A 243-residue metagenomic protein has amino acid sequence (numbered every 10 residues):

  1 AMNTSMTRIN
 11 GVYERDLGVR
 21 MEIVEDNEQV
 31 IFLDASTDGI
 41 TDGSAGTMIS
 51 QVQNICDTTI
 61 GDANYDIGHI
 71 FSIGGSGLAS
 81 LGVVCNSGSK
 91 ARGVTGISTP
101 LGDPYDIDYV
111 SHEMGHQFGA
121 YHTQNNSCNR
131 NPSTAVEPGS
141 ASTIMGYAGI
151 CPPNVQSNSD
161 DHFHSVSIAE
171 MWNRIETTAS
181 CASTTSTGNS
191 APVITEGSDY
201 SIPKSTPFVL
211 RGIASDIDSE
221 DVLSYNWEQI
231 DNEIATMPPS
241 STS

Functional and structural regions predicted by a protein language model:
A1-S243: Extracellular (secreted or membrane-anchored) zinc-dependent metallopeptidases, primarily metzincins but also closely
